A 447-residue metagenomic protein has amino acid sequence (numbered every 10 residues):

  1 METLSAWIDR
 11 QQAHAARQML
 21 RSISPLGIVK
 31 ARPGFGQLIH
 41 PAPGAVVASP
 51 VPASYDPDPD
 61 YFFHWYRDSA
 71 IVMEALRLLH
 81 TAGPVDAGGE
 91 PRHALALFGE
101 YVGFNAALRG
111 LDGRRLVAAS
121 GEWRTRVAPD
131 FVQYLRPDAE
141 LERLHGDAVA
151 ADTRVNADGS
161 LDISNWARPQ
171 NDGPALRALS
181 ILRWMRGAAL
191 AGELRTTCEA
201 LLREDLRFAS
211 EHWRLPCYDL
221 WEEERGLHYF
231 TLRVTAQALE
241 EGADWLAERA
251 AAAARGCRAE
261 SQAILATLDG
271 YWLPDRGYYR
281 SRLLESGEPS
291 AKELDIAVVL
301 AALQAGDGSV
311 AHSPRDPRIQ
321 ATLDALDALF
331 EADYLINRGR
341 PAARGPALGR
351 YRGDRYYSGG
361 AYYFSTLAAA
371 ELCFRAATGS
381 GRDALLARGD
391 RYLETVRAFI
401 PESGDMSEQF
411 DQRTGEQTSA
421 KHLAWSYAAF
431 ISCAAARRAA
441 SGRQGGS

Functional and structural regions predicted by a protein language model:
M1-R67, E100, F104, L108-A157: Low-complexity, Ser/Thr/Pro/Gly-enriched N-terminal "stalk/linker" regions
E2-Q37, P50, R114, A263-Y278 (+2 more regions): Non-catalytic carbohydrate-binding regions of carbohydrate-active enzymes
L4, P50-S69, E90, L95 (+7 more regions): Solvent-exposed loop and edge beta-strand segments that line ligand/cofactor-binding and catalytic clefts
L4-A15, V85-L108, V127, P169 (+6 more regions): Extended, well-ordered alpha-helical scaffold segments
A70-P91, L176-G192, V234-A251, L300-P314 (+3 more regions): Well-ordered alpha-helical scaffold segments within catalytic/enzyme domains
A106-D162, Y229-L232, A236, A254-F364: Extended ligand-binding clefts on enzyme/binding-domain cores
R115-L201, E211-H212, P216-L220: Active-site lining segments of carbohydrate-active enzymes
R168-P174, I181-M185, R195-A250, A254-C257 (+1 more regions): Aromatic-lined, polymer-binding surfaces characteristic of secreted/periplasmic polysaccharide-degrading enzymes
